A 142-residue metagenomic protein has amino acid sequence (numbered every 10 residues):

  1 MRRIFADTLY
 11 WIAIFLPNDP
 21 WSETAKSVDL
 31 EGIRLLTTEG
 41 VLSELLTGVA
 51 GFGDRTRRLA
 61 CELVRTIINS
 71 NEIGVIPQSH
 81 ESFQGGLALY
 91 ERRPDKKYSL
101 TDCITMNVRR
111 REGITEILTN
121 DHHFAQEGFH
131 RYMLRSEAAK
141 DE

Functional and structural regions predicted by a protein language model:
M1, M106-N107, R111-E142: Acidic, PIN/NYN-like endoribonuclease modules and their adjacent C-terminal/linker elements
M1-T37, G51-E62, K140-D141: Short, well-structured N-terminal submotif of metal-dependent ribonuclease cores
R3, R65-I68, E72, E81 (+2 more regions): Ribonuclease/tRNase effector modules and their secretory precursors
W11, L42, F124-A125: A generic structural signal for short hydrophobic patches within well-formed alpha-helices
R34-L36, N71-G74: Short loop->beta-strand "edge-of-pocket" segments that line small-molecule binding or catalytic clefts across diverse
I73-E116: Active-site neighborhoods of divalent-metal-dependent phosphate/nucleic-acid chemistry enzymes
